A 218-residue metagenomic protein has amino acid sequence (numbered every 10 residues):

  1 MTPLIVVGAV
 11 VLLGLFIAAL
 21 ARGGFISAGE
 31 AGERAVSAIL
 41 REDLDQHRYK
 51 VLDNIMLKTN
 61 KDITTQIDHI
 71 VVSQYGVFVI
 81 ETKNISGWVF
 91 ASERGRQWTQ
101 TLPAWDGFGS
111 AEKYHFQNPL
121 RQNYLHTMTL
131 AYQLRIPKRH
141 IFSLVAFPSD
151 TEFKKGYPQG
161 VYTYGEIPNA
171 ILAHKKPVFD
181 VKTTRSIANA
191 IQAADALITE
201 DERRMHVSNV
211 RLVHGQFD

Functional and structural regions predicted by a protein language model:
M1-T65, V72-V77, K83-E93, Q97 (+1 more regions): Surface-exposed interaction regions that form or flank ligand-binding interfaces
